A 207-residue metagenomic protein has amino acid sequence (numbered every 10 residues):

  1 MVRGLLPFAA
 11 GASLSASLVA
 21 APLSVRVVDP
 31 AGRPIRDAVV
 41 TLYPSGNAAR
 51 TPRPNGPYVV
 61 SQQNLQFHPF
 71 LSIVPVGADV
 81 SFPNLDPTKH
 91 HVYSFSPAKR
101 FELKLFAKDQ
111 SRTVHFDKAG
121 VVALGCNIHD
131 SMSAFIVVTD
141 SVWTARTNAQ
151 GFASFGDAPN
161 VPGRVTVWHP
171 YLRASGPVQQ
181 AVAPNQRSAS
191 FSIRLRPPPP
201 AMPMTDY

Functional and structural regions predicted by a protein language model:
V19-P30, D79, P199-P203: A short, Gly/Thr-enriched small/hydrophobic beta-strand-prone motif that recurs across taxa
L23-D29, V40, F82, G151-A153: A short, amphipathic beta-strand motif
A31-R50, P87, D130-M132, P159-P162: Short, ordered, surface-exposed loop/turn motifs in non-cytosolic proteins
V40, D79-N84, V122-L124, I128 (+1 more regions): A short, solvent-exposed beta-strand micro-motif common in secreted/extracellular proteins
T51-Q66, I73, L105, T144-Q150: Short, acidic Ser/Thr/Gly-rich low-complexity loop/linker segments typical of extracellular and cell-surface proteins
F67, P87-E102, H129-M132, V167-V178: A short, solvent-exposed loop/turn motif at the edges and junctions of modular extracellular/periplasmic domains
F101, S111-T113, Q150-D157: Short, surface-exposed beta-strand/beta-hairpin micro-motifs centered on an aromatic residue
E102, A107, T139-R146, Y171-A189: Structured interaction patches on ligand/partner-binding surfaces of diverse proteins
